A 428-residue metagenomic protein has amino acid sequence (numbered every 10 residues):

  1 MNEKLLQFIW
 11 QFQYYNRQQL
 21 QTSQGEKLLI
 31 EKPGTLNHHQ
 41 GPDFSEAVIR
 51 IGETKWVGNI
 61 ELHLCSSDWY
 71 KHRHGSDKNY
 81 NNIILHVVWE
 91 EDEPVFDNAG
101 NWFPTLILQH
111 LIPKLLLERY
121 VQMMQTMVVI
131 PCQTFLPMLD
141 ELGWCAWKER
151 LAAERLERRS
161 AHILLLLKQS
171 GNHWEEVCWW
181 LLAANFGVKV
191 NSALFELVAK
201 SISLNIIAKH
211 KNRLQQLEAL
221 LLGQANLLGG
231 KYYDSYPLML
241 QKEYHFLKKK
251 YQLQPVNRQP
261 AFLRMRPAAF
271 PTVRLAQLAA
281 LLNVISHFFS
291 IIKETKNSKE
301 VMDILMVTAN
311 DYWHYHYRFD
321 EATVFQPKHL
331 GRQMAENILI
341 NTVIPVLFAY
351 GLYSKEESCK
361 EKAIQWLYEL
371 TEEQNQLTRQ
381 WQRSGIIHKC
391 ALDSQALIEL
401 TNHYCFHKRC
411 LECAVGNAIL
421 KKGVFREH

Functional and structural regions predicted by a protein language model:
M1-E31: Short Lys/Arg-enriched alpha/beta "domain-start" segment
V48-N59: Active-site beta-strand-loop-beta-strand hairpin of nuclease catalytic cores that positions key catalytic residues
K55, H74-N79, L85: Compact, well-ordered interaction domains used in eukaryotic information-processing assemblies
V57-C65, H86-V88: Active-site ExK catalytic segment of metal-dependent nucleases
N81-I83, V87-W144: Compact, glycine/acidic-enriched structural inserts
T126-Q169: Intrinsically disordered, low-complexity linker/loop segments enriched in Gly/Pro and charged/polar residues
L151-A396, R409: Hydrophobic, aromatic-lined core segments that form the binding pocket/scaffold for planar heteroaromatic ligands
R383-H428: Acidic, carboxylate-rich catalytic segments that either coordinate divalent cations
